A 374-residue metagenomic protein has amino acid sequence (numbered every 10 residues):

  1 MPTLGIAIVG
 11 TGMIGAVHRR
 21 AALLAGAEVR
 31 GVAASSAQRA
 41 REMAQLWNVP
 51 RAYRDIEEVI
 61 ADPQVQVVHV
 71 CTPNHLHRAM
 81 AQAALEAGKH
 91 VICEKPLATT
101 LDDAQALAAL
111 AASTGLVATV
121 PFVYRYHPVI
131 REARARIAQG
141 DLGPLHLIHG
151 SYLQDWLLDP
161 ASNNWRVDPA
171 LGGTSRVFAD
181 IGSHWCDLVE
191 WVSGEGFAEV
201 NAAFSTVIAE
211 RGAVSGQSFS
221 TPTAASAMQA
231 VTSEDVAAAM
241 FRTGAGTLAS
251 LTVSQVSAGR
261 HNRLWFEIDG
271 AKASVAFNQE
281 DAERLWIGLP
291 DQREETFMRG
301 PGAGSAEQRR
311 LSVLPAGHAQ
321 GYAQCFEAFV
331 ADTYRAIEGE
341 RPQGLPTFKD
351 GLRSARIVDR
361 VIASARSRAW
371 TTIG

Functional and structural regions predicted by a protein language model:
M1, V67-H69, N278, H318-G321 (+1 more regions): C-terminal helix-rich "cap/oligomerization" subdomain common to oxidoreductases
M1-W47: N-terminal Rossmann-like dinucleotide-binding module
W47-L110: Beta-loop-alpha module in the N-terminal Rossmann-like domain of NAD(P)-dependent dehydrogenases, especially those
Y53, C93, A118-V120, H149 (+1 more regions): Hydrophobic residues in well-ordered beta-strands that form the structural core
L116, Y124-A230, L285, R368: Predominantly a Rossmann-like dinucleotide-binding segment in NAD(P)-dependent oxidoreductases
S183, V253-H261, G321: Glycine-rich phosphate/pyrophosphate-binding beta-alpha loops
A209-E234, A238, R242-A245, E267 (+1 more regions): C-terminal glycine/acidic-rich active-site capping loop/insertion
